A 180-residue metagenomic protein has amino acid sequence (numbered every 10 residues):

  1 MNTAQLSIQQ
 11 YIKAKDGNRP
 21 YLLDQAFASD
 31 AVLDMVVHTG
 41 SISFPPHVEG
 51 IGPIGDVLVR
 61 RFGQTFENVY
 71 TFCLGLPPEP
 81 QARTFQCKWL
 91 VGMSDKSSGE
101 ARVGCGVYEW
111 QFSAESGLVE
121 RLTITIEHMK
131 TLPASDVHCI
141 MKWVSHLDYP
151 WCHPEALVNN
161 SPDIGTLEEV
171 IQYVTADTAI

Functional and structural regions predicted by a protein language model:
M1-N2, L33: Generic signal for short, ordered secondary-structure residues within or immediately flanking folded domains
N2-Q9, K13-A14, G92-V103, E109-I180: Terminal "cap-and-tail" regions of soluble proteins that handle hydrophobic small molecules
N18-D34: Short, well-ordered alpha-helical segments enriched in acidic and aromatic residues
S29-K88, I180: A solvent-exposed, acidic/Ser-Thr-rich amphipathic alpha-helical stretch
I54-V57, Y70, M93, Y108-F112: Short, surface-exposed linear patches
